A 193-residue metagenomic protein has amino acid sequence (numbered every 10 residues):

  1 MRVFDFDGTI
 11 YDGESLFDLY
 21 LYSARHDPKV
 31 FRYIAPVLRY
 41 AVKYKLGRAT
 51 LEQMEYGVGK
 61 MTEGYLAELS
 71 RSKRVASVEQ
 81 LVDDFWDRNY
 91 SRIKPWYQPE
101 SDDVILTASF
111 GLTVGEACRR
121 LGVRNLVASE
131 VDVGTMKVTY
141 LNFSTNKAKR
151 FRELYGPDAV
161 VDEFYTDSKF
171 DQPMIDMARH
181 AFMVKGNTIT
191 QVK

Functional and structural regions predicted by a protein language model:
M1-A49: Active-site neighborhood of HAD-like aspartate-dependent phosphohydrolases
R2-T9, A24-R25, K60-Y65, L81-F85 (+1 more regions): Short, functional N-terminal and low-complexity linear motifs
D7, L46-A49, L66-S70, F85 (+2 more regions): A general boundary/transition motif marking the beginning of the first structured unit of a protein
D12-L16, A35-L38, G47-M54, L69-R74 (+2 more regions): Short, mixed-charge, low-aromatic patches
R25-H26, Y44, R48, G64 (+3 more regions): A structural signal for alpha-helix termini and helix-coil/disorder junctions
Y40-E68, C118-L121, N125-L126: Short, compositionally biased "basic patch" segments
M54-R92: Metal-dependent phosphoesterase signature
Q80-K193: C-terminal cap/substrate-recognition subdomain and adjoining C-terminal extension of metal-dependent phosphatase-like
